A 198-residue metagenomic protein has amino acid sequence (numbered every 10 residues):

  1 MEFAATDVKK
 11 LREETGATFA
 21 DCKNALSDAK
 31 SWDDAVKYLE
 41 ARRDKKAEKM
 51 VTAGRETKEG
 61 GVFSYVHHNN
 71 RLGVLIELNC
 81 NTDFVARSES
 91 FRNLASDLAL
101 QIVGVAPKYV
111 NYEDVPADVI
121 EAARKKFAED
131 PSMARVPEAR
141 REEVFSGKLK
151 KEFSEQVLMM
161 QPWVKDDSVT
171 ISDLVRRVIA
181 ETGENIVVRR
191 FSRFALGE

Functional and structural regions predicted by a protein language model:
M1-E198: N-terminal assembly/interaction segments in proteins that build large macromolecular machines
